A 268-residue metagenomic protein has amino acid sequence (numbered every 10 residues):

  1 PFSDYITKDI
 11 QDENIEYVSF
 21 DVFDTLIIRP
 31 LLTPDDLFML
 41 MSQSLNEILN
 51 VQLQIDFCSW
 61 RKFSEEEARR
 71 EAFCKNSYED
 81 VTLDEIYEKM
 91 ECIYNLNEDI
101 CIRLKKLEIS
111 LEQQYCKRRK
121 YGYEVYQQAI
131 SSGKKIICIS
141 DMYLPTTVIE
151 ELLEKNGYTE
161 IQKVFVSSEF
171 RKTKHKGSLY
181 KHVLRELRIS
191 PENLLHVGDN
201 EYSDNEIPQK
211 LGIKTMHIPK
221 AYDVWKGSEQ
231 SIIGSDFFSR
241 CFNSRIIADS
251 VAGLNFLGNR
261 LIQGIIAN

Functional and structural regions predicted by a protein language model:
T7-W60: Active-site neighborhood of HAD-like aspartate-dependent phosphohydrolases
F23-I27, L32-T33, M142-T146, F170-K172 (+2 more regions): Short, solvent-exposed loop/turn segments at secondary-structure junctions
M41-L49, L53-L107: A metal-dependent, Asp-based hydrolase signature
C101-N156, K163-S167: Substrate-recognition element of Asp-dependent hydrolases with the DxDx(T/V) motif
L153-S168, I232-I233, R240-A248: Structural recognition of alpha->loop->beta junctions
K176-Y202: Conserved Lys-Pro-Asp/Glu-containing loop-to-beta segment of HAD-superfamily phosphomonoesterases, centered on
L195, I213-T215, P219-N268: Long, low-complexity, Lys/Arg-enriched
D199-T215: Acidic, divalent-metal-coordinating active-site segment for phosphoryl/phosphodiester hydrolysis, typified by short
